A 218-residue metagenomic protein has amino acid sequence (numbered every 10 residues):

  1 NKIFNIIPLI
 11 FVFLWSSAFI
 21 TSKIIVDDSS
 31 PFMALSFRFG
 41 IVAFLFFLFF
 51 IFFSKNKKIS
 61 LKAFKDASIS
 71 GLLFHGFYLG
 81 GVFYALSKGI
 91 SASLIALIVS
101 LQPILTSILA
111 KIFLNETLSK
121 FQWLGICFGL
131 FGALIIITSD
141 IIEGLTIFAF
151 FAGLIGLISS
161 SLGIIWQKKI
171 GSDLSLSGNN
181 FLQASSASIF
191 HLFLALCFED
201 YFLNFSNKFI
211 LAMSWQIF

Functional and structural regions predicted by a protein language model:
N1-S36, G144-K169, F190-F193, A212: Glycine-/small-residue-enriched transmembrane alpha-helix faces in small-molecule transporters and effluxers
S17-S29, I41, L79-I90, I98 (+2 more regions): Juxtamembrane C-cap of transmembrane helices in multi-pass membrane transport proteins
A18-F19, F47-V99, S107, I135 (+1 more regions): Specific transmembrane alpha-helical segments of multi-pass solute transporters/efflux pumps, especially DMT/EamA
T21-P31, Y84-K88, L134-F148, A195-M213: Membrane-interface helix termini and inter-helical loops of multi-pass transporters
D28-F77, L105-T106, S159-G163, F181-E199: Transmembrane alpha-helices of multi-pass small-molecule transport proteins
M33-F44, F83-T117, W123: Specific alpha-helical transmembrane segments that line the substrate/conduction pathway and gating interfaces
F46, L109, L118-T138, L157-S160 (+1 more regions): Hydrophobic transmembrane alpha-helices of multi-pass small-molecule transport proteins
K62-G71, L118-L130, A149-F150, L174-A184: Cytoplasmic-side transmembrane-helix entry/capping segments in multi-pass membrane proteins
